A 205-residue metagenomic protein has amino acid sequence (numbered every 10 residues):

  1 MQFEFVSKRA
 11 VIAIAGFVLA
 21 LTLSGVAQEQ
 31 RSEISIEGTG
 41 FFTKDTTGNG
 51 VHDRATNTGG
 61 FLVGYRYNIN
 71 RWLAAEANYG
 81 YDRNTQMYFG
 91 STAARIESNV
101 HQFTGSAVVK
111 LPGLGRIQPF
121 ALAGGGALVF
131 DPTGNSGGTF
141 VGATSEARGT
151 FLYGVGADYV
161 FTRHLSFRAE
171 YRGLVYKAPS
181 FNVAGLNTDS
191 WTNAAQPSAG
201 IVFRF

Functional and structural regions predicted by a protein language model:
M1-Q30: Cleavable N-terminal export/targeting peptides
G25-N68, A75, G125, V129-P132 (+1 more regions): Short glycine/proline- and aromatic-enriched beta-strand/turn motifs that initiate or cap beta-hairpins
Q30, G59, H101, I117 (+3 more regions): Exposed loop/turn and edge beta-strand positions of beta-sandwich/beta-sheet ligand-binding modules
D45-H52, M87-A93, D131-V141, P179-L186: Outer-membrane beta-barrel translocator domains and adjoining extracellular loop/strand segments of Gram-negative
V51-N57, T92-V100, F140-G149, L186-A194: Replace "Gram-negative outer membrane beta-barrel proteins" with "bacterial and organellar outer membrane beta-barrel
R54-N57, V160, H164-S166, R172-F181 (+1 more regions): Subset of outer-membrane beta-barrel
L62-N68, G154-G156, S166-R168: Short, conserved structural micro-motifs that define repeat-unit consensus positions and nucleotide-binding loops
G64-G137, Y159, T192-F205: Gram-negative (and chloroplast) outer-membrane scaffold detector with strong preference for beta-barrel transmembrane
